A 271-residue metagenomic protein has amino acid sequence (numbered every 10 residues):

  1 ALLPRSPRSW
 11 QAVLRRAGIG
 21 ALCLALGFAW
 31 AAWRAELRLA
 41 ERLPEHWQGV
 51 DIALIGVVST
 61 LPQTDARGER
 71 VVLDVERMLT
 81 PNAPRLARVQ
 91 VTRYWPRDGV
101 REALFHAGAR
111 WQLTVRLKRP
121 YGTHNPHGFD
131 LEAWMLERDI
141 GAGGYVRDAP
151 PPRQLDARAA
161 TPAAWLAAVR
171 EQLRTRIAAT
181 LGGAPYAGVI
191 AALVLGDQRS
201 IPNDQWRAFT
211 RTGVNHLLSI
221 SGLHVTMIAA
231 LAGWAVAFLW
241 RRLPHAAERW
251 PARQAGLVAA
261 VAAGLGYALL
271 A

Functional and structural regions predicted by a protein language model:
A1-P7, Q11, R15, I19-A21 (+3 more regions): Hydrophobic alpha-helical transmembrane segments in multi-pass membrane proteins
W10-V13, G20-H216: Membrane-interface helix/helix-cap signal primarily in integral membrane proteins
